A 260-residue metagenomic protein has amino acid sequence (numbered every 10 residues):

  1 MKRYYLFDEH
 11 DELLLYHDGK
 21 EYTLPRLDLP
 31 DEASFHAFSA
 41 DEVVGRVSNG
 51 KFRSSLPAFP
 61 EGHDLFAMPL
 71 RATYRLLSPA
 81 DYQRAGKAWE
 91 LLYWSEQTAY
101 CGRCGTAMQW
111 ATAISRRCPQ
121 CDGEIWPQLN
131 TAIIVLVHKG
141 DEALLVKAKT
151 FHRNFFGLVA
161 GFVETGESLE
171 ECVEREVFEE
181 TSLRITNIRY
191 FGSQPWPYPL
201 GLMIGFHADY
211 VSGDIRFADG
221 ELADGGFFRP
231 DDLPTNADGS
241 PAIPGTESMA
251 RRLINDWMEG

Functional and structural regions predicted by a protein language model:
M1-T98, H152-F156, A218-G260: Nudix hydrolase/Nudix homology domain
L13, T112-L158, F162, R184-I185 (+2 more regions): N-terminal strand-loop-strand
R84-I134: Acidic, metal-coordinating catalytic segment for phosphate/diphosphate chemistry, firing primarily on the Nudix
I133, L202-I204, A223: Change "...and in nucleic-acid phosphodiester-cleaving endonucleases..." to "...and in nucleic-acid processing enzymes
V159, V173, V177: Hydrophobic alpha-helical positions that pack around
E167: Surface-exposed, charge/polar-rich loops and edge strands
Q194-D219: Active-site-adjacent beta-strand/loop module that shapes the phosphate/pyrophosphate-binding cleft
